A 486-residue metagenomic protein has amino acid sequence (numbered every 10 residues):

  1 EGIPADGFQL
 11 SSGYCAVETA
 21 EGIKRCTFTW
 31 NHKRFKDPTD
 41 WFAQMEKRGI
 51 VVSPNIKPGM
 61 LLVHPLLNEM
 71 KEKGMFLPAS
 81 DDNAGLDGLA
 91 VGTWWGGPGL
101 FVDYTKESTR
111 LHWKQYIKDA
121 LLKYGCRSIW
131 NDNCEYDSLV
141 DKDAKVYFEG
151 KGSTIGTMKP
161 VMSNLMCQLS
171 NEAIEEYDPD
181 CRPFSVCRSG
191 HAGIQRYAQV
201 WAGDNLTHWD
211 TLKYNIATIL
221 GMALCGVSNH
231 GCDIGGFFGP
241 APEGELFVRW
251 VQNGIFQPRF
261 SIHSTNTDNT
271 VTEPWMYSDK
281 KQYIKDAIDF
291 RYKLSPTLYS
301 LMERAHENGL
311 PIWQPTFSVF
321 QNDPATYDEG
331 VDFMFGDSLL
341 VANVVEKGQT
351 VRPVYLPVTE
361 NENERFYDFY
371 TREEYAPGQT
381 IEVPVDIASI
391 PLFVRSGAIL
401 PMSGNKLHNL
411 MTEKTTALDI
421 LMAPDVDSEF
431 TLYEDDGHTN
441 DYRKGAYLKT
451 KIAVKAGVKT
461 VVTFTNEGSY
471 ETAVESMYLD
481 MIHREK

Functional and structural regions predicted by a protein language model:
E1-A388, R395: Catalytic-domain carbohydrate-binding cleft regions of carbohydrate-active enzymes
L392-K486: Accessory, solvent-exposed terminal regions and/or long lumenal/extracellular loops of proteins
